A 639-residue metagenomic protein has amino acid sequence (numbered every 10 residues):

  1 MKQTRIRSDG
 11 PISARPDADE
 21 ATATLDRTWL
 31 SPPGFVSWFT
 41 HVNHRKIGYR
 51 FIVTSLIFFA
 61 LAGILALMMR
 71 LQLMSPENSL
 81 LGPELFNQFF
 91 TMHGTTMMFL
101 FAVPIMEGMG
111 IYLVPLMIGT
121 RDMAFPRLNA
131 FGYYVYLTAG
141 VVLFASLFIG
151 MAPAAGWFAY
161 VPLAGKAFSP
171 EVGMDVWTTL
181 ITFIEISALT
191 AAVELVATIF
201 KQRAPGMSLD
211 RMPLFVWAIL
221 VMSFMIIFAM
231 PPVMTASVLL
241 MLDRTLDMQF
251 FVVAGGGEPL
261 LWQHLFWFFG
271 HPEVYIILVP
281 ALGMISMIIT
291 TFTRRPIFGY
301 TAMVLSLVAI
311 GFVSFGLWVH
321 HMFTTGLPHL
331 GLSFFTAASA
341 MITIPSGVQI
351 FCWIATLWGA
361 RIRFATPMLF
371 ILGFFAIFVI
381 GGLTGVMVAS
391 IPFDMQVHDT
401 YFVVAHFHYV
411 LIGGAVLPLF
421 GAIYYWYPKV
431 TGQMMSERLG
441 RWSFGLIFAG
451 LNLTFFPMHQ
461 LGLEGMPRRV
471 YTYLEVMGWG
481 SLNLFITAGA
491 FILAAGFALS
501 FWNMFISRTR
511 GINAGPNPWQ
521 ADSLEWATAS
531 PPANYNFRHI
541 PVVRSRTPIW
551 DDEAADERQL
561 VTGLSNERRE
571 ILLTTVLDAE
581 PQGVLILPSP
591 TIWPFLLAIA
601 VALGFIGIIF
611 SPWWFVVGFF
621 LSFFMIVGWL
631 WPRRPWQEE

Functional and structural regions predicted by a protein language model:
K2-E639: Membrane-embedded and interfacial regions of multi-pass energy-transducing membrane proteins
